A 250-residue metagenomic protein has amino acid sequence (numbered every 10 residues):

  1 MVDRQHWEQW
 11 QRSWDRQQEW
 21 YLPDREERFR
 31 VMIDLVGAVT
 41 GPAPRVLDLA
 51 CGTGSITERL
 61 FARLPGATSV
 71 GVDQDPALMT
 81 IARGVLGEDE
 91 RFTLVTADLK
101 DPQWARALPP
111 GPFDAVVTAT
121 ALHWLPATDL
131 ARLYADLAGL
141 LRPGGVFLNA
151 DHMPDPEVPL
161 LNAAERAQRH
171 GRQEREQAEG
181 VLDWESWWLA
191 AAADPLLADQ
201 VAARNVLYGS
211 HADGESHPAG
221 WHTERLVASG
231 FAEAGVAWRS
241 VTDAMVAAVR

Functional and structural regions predicted by a protein language model:
M1-G41, S55-R59: Conserved class I S-adenosyl-L-methionine
L47, S55-P102: Class I SAM-dependent methyltransferase SAM/SAH-binding core
A50: Conserved S-adenosyl-L-methionine
V117: A conserved beta-strand element that flanks and buttresses the S-adenosyl-L-methionine
A131-P143: A short glycine-rich, Lys/Arg-flanked "PGG" loop and its adjoining helix->strand segment in the class I
G144-D151: Conserved beta-strand signature within the Rossmann-like core of class I S-adenosyl-L-methionine
M153-T223: C-terminal alpha-helical "lid/dimerization" subdomain adjacent to the S-adenosyl-L-methionine
A232-R250: Core SAM-dependent methyltransferase catalytic element
